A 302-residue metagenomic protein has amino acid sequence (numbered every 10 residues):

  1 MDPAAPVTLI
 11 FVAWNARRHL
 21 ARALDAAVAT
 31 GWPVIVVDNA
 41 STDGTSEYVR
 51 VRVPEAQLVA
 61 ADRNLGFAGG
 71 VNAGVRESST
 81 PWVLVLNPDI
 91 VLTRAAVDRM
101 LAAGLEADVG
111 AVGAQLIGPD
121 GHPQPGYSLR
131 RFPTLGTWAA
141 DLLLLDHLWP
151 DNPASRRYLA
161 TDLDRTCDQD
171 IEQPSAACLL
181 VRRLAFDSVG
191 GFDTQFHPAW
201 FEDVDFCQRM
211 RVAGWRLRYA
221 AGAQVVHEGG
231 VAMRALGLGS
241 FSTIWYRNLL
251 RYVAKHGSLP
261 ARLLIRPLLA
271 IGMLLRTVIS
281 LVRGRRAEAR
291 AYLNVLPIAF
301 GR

Functional and structural regions predicted by a protein language model:
N15-A29: Short, well-formed alpha-helical segments that are part of the catalytic scaffolds of diverse glycosyltransferases
A26, D38-E47, R63: A conserved acidic beta->alpha catalytic loop
A61-S78: Glycine-rich, basic loop-to-helix element that forms the pyrophosphate-binding segment of sugar-nucleotide handling
V83: Short aromatic/hydrophobic "clamp" motif used to bind/position activated sugar donors
V91-Y127: Conserved donor NDP-sugar-binding/catalytic core segment of glycosyltransferases
D141-L184, R234: A recurrent flexible, glycine/aromatic-enriched loop bordering the glycosyltransferase active site that acts as
L163-G190, Q195-Q224: A short, conserved alpha-helix in the catalytic core of glycosyltransferases
F201, Q208, V212-A291: Active-site-adjacent helix/loop segment of glycosyltransferases that harbors family-specific signature motifs
